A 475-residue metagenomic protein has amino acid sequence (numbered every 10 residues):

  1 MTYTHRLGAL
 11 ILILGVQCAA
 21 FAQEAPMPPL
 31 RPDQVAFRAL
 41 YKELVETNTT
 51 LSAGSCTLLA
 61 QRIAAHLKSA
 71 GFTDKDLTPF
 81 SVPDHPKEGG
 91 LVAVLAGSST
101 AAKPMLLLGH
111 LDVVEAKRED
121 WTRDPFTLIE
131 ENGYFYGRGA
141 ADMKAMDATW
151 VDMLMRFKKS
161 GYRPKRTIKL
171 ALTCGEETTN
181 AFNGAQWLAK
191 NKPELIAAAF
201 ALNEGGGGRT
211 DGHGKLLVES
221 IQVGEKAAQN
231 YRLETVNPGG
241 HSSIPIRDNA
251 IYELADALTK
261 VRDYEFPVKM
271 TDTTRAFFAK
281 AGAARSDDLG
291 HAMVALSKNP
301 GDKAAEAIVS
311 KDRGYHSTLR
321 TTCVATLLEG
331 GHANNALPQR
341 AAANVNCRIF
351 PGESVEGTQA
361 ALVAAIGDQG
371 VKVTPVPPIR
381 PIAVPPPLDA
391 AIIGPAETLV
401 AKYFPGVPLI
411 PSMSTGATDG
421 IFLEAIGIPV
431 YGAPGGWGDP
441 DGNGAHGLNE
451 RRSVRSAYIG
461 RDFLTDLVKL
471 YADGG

Functional and structural regions predicted by a protein language model:
M1-H5: N-terminal secretory signal peptides that target proteins for export/translocation
G8-A19: Bacterial N-terminal signal peptides
Q23-A25, G206-D462, K469-G475: Metal-dependent amide/peptide-bond hydrolase catalytic core, centered on the "pita-bread" metallohydrolase fold
Q23-R138, D147, F157-R166, V345: Acidic/His- and Gly-rich active-site-bordering loop/insert found across diverse amide/peptide-bond hydrolases
L30-R38, T49-A60, P86, A140-M143 (+8 more regions): Solvent-exposed, acidic/flexible segments
T49-S52, D84-P86, S98-T100, L111-E115 (+4 more regions): Solvent-exposed loop/turn segments at secondary-structure junctions within structured extracellular/periplasmic domains
C56, P104, A116-D120, N180-A185 (+4 more regions): Short, solvent-exposed loop/turn and secondary-structure capping segments
Y134-F135, A141-S220: Acidic/histidine-rich catalytic neighborhood of metal-dependent amide-processing enzymes
